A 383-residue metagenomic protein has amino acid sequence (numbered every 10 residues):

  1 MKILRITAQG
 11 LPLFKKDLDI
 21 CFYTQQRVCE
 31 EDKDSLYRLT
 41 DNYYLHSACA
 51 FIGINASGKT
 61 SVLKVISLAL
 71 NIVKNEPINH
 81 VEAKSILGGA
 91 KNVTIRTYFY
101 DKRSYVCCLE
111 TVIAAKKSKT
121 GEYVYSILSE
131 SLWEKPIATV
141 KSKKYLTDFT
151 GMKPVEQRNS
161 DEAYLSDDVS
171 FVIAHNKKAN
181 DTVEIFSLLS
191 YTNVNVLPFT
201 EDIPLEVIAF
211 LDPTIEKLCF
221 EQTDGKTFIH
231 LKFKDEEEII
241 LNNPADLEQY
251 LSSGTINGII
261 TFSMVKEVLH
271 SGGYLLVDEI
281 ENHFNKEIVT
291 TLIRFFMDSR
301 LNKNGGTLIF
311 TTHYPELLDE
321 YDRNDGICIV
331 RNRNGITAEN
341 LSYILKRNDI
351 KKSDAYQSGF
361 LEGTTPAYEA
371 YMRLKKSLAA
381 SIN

Functional and structural regions predicted by a protein language model:
M1-K2, T291-N383: C-terminal lobe/lid and adjacent interdomain/linker elements of RecA-like ASCE P-loop ATPase modules
K2-S67: Pre-Walker A-like glycine/lysine-rich segment at the N-terminus of P-loop NTPase domains
A8, T97-R103, S131-E134, F233-E238 (+1 more regions): Short acidic, glycine-rich loop/turn motifs
Q9, E184-Y250, E369-N383: Extended helical coiled-coil dimerization/tether regions that scaffold and oligomerize large DNA-maintenance assemblies
F14, H283-N285, L317-L318: Catalytic P-loop NTPase motifs of RecA-like helicase/translocase cores
Y44-A50, I54, K64-K116: Conserved P-loop NTP-binding catalytic core
A48-N55, F228-K266, Y274-E287: Conserved ABC ATPase signature
V112-D224: Electropositive, glycine-dotted interaction segments that contact anionic polymers or phosphate-rich ligands
